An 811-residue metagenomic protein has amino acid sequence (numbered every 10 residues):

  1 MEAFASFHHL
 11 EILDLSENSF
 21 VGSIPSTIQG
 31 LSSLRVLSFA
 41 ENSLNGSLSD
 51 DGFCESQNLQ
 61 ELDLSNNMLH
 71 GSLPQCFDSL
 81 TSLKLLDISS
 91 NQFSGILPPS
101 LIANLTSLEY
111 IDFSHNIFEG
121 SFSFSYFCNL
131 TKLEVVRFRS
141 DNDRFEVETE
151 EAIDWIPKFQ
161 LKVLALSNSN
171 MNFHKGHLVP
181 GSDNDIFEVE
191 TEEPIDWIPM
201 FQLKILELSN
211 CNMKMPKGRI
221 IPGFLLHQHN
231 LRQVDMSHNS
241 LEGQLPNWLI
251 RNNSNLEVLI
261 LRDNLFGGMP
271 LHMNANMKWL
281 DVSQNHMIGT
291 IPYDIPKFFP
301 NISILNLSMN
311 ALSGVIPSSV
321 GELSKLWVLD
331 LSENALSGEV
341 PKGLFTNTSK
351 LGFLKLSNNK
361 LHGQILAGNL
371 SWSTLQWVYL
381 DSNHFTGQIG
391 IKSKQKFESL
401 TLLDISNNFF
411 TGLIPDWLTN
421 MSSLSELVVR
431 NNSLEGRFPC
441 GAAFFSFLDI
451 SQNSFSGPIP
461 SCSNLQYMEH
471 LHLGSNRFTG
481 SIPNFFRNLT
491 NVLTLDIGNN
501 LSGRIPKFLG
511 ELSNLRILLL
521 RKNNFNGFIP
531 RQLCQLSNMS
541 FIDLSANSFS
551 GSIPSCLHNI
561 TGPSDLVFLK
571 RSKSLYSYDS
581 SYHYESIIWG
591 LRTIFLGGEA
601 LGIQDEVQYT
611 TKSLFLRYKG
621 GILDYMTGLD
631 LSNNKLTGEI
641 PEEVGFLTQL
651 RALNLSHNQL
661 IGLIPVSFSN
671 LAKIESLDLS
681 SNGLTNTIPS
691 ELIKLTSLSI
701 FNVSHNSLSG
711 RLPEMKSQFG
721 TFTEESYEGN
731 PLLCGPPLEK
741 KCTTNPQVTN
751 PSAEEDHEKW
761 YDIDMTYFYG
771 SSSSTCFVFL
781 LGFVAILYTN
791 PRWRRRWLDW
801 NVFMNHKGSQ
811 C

Functional and structural regions predicted by a protein language model:
M1-C811: Plant-biased, solvent-exposed loop and capping regions within N-terminal extracellular ligand-binding ectodomains
